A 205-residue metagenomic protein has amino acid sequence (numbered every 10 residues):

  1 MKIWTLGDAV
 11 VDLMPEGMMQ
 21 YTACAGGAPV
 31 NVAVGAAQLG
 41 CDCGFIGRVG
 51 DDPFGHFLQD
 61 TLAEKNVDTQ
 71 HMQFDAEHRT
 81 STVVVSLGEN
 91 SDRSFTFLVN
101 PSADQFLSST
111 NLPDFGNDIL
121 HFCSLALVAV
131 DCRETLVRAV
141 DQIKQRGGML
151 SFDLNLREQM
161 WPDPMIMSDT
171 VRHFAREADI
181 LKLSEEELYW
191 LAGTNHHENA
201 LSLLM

Functional and structural regions predicted by a protein language model:
M1-D68: Glycine-rich phosphate/adenosyl-contacting loop at the front of the ribokinase-like
K2-W4, D118-I119, I180: Structural motif
A9, L125, L154: Active-site metal-binding loops of divalent metal-dependent hydrolases
D42, I46-C123, G148: Conserved N-terminal subdomain of the carbohydrate kinase-like
Q142-M149: A short helix->loop->beta-strand "cap" motif at the edges of active sites that frequently abuts
R146, M160-M205: Conserved phosphate/ATP/ADP-binding segment of small-molecule kinases
L154-M160: A short, histidine- and acid-enriched strand-loop-helix "catalytic/donor-clamping" loop that lines the nucleotide-sugar
